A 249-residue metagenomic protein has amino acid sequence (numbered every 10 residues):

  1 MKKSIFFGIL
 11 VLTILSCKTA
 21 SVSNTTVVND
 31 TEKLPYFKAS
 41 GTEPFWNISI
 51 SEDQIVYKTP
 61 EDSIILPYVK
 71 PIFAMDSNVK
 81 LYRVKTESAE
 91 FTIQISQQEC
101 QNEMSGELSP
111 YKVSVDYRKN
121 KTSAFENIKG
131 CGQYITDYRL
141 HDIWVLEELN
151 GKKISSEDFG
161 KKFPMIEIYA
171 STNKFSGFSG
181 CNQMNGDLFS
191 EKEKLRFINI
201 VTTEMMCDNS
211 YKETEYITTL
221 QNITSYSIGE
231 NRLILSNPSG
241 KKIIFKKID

Functional and structural regions predicted by a protein language model:
M1-V27: Bacterial Sec-dependent N-terminal signal peptides
C17-T31, F37, Y68-K70, D76-V79 (+2 more regions): Lipid interaction determinants
S21-E61: An ectodomain-focused feature that recognizes extracytoplasmic/extracellular
S40, S49-T92, N185: Central antiparallel beta-sheet cores of small beta-barrel/beta-sandwich binding domains
